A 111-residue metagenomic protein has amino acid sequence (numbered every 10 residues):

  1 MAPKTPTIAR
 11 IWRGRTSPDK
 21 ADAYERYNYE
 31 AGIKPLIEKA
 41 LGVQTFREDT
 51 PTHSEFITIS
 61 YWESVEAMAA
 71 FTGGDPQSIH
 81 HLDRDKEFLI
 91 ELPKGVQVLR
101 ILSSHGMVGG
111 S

Functional and structural regions predicted by a protein language model:
M1-P6, G42-I57, H80-S111: Glycine-rich beta-strand-turn "strand-cap" elements at beta-sheet edges
A2-D22: Short, charge-rich amphipathic segments
I8-R15, Q44-P76: Short, well-ordered beta-strand segments in beta-rich or mixed alpha/beta enzyme and ligand-binding folds
T16-Q44, I79-D85: Short amphipathic alpha-helical segments
P18, S64, R100-S103: Non-catalytic surface loops within mature trypsin-like serine protease
D22-Y24, M68-A70, G106-V108: Short acidic, gly/pro-rich beta-turn/loop elements at beta-sheet edges and active-site/ligand-binding grooves
